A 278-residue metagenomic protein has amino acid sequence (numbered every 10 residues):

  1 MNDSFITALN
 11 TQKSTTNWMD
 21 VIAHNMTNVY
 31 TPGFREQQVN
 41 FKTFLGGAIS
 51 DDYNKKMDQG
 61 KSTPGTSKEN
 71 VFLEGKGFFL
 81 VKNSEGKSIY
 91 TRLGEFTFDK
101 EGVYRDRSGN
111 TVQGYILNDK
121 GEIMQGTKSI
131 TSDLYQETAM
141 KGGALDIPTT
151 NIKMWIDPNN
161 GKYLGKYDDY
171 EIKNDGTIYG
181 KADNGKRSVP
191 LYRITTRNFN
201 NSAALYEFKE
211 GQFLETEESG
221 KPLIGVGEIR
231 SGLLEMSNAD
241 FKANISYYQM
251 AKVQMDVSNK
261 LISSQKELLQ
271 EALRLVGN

Functional and structural regions predicted by a protein language model:
M1-S132, I156-N278: Amphipathic alpha-helical polymerization modules
K120-N151: Charged, glycine/proline-rich intrinsically disordered loops and linkers
